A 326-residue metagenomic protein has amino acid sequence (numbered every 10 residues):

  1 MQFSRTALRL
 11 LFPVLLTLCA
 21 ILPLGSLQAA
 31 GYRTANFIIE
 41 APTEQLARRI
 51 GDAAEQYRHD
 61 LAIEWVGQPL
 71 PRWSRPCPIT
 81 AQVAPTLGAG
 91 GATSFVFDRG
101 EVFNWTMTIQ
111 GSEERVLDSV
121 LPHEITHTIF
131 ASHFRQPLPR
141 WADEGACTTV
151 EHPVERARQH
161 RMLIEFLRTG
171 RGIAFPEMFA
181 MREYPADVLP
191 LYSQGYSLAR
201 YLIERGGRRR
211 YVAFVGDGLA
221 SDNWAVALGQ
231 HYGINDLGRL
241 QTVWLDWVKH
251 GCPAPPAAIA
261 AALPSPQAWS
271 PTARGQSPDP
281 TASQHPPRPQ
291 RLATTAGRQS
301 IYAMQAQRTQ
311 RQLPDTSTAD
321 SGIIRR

Functional and structural regions predicted by a protein language model:
M1-L8: N-terminal secretory signal peptides that target proteins for export/translocation
L10-P23: Bacterial N-terminal signal peptides
L22, H59-I63, D246: A generic structural signal for well-ordered alpha-helical segments enriched in polar/charged residues
Q28-A41, R239, P253, Q267-A273 (+2 more regions): Hydrophobic helix-coil surface modules that form long, contiguous segments used for peptide/substrate interaction
Q28-P139, M181, W224-A227: Juxtacatalytic substrate-recognition/specificity segment
S94-N104, R115-V116, H133-T281: Acidic/His/Gly-enriched intrinsically disordered linker/tail segments that often contain short helix/coil "MoRF-like"
T128, G145, E165-R168, S300 (+1 more regions): Active-site-flanking segments in enzyme catalytic domains
P264-R326: Non-catalytic terminal regions of proteins
